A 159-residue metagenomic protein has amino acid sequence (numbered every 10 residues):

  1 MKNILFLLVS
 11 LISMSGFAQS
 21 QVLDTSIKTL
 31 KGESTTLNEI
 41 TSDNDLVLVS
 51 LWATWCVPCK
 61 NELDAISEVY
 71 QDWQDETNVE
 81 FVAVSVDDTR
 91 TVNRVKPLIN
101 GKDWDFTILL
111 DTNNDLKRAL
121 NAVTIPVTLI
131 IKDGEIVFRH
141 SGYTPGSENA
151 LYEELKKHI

Functional and structural regions predicted by a protein language model:
I4-M14: Sec-dependent N-terminal signal peptides
A18-Q21, E33: Boundary of Sec targeting at the N-terminus
S26-L46: A short beta-strand-turn-helix
T29, L98-I130: Short, internal strand/loop/helix patches that form the active-site neighborhood or redox-interaction surface
N44-V47, W52-W55, T124: Short pre-active-site segment immediately N-terminal to redox-active cysteine/selenocysteine motifs in thiol-based
L48-V49, F81, T128: Hydrophobic beta-strand anchors of alpha/beta hydrolase catalytic cores
N61-G101, D115-L116: Structural microenvironment flanking redox-active thiols in thiol-disulfide oxidoreductases
K132-I159: Thiol-/selenol-based redox modules, centered on thioredoxin-like and closely related oxidoreductase domains
